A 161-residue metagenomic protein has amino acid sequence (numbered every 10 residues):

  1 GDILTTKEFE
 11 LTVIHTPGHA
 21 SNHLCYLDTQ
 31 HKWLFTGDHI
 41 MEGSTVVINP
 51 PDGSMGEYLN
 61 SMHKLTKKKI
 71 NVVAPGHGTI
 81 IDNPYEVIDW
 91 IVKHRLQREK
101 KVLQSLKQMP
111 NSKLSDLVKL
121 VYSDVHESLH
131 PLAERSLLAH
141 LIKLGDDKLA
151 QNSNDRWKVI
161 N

Functional and structural regions predicted by a protein language model:
E10-K101, S105: Metallo-beta-lactamase
Q104-N161: C-terminal regulatory/interaction regions
